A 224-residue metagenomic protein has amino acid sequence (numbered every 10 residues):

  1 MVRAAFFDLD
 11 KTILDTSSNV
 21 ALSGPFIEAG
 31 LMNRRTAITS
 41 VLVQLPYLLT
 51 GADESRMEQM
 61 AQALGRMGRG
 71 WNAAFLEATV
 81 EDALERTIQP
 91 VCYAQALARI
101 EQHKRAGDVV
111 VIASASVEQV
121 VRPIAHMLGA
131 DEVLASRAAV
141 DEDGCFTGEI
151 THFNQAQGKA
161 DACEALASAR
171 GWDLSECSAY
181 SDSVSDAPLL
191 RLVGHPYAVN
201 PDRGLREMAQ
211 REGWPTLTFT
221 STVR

Functional and structural regions predicted by a protein language model:
M1-D53: Active-site neighborhood of HAD-like aspartate-dependent phosphohydrolases
M1-V2, A78, E85-R224: C-terminal cap/substrate-recognition subdomain and adjoining C-terminal extension of metal-dependent phosphatase-like
L14, R56, G68, I88 (+1 more regions): Catalytic cores of large soluble enzymes that bind and process phosphate-bearing ligands
S17, W71, G158: Conserved active-site and cofactor/substrate-binding residues in soluble primary-metabolism enzymes
L48-A63, L128: Small-residue-rich anion-binding loops in enzyme active sites
Q59-A94: Metal-dependent phosphoesterase signature
